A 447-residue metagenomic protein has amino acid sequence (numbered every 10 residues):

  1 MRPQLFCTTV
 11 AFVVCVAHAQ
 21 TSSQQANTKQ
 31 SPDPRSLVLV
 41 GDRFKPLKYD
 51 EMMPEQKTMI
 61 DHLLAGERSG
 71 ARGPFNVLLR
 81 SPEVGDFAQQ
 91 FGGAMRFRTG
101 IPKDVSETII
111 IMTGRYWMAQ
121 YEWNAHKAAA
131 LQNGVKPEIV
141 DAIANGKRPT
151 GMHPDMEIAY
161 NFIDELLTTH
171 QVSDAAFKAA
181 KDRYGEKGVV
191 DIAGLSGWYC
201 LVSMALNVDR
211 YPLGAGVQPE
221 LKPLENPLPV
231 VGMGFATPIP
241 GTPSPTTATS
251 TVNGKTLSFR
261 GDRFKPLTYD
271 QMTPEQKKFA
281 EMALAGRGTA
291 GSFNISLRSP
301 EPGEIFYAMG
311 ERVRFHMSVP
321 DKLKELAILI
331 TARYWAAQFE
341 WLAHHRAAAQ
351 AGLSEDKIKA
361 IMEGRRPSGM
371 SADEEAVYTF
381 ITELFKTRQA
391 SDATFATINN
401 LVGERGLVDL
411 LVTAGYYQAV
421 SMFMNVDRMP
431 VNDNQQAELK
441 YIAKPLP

Functional and structural regions predicted by a protein language model:
M1-C7: Bacterial N-terminal signal peptides that target proteins for export
C7-V16: Bacterial N-terminal signal peptides
Q20-P447: Hydrophobic alpha-helical segments
